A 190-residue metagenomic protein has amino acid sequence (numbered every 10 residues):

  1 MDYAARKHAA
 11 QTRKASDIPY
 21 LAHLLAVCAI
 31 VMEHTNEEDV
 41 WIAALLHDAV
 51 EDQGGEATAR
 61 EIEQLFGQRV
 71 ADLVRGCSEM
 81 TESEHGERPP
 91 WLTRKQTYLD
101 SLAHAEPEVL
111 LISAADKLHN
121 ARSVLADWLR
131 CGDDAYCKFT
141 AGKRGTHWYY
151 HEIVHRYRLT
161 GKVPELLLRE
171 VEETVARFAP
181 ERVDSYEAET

Functional and structural regions predicted by a protein language model:
M1-T190: Active-site helical microenvironments for divalent-metal-assisted chemistry
